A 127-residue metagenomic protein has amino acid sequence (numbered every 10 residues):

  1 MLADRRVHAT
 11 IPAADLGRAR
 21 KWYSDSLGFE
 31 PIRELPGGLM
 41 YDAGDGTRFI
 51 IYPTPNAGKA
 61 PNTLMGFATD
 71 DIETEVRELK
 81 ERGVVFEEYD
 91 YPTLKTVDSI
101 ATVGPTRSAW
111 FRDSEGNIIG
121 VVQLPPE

Functional and structural regions predicted by a protein language model:
M1-R18, N62-M65, V122-E127: N-terminal beta-strand motif that seeds the catalytic metal site of vicinal oxygen chelate
L2, F67, R77-E127: Vicinal oxygen chelate
A3, T10-R48, T74: Core segments of cupin and vicinal oxygen chelate
D15, D71, D113: Acidic active-site catalytic centers that drive phospho-/nucleotidyl reactions and related ester hydrolyses
D15-L16, Y23-S26, I51-Y52, V84 (+1 more regions): Short secondary-structure boundary micro-motifs
E30-D70, E87-E88, V103, I118-L124: Conserved short beta-strand elements that form part of the metal-binding/catalytic scaffold of enzyme active sites
